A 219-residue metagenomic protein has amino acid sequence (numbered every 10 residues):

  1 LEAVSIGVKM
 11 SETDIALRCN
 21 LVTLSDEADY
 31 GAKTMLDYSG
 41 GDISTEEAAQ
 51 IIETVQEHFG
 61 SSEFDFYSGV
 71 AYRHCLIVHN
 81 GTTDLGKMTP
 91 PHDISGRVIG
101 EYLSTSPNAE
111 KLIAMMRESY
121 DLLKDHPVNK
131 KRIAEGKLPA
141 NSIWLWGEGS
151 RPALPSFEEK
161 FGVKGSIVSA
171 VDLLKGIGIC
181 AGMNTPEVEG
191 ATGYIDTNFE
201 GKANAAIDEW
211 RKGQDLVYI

Functional and structural regions predicted by a protein language model:
L1-Q56, S61: Active-site nucleophile/metal-coordination loop of metallo-enzymes that catalyze phosphate/sulfate and related
K9-T13, D65-S68, K131-E135, F157-E158 (+1 more regions): A general structural signal for short secondary-structure junctions and capping/turn motifs
D14, G69, L112, I167-A170 (+1 more regions): Active-site-proximal structural scaffolding
R18-N20, R73, L174, D215-L216: Short glycine-rich loop/turn motifs
D26-L36, V78-V98, A181, K202-I219: Active-site His/acidic residue clusters
M35-S142, E148-S150: Glycine-rich, mobile lid/loop segments that gate access to catalytic sites or pores
L138-L145, K212-Y218: A contiguous, surface-oriented mixed alpha/beta subdomain in the mid-to-C-terminal portion of proteins that forms
S150-I219: Anion-binding catalytic surfaces of enzymes that hydrolyze or transfer phosphate/sulfate esters
